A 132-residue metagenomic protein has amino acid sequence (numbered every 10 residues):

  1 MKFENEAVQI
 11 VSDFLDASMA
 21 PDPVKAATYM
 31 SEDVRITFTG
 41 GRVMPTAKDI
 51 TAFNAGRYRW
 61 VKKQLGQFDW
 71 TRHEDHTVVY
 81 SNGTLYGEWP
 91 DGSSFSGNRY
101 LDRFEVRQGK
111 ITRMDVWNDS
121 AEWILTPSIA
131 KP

Functional and structural regions predicted by a protein language model:
M1-T28, E32, A130-P132: Short, low-complexity N-terminal intrinsically disordered segments enriched in polar/charged residues
E4, P23-T77: A solvent-exposed, acidic/Ser-Thr-rich amphipathic alpha-helical stretch
V11, L15-S18, M30, I50 (+4 more regions): Hydrophobic alpha-helical core bundles mediating ligand binding, dimerization, or RNAP-core interactions
F14, K25-A27, V34, T46 (+4 more regions): Hydrophobic pocket/interface hotspot
D69-D91: Mid-chain, well-packed structural core segment of small domains
T84-Q108: Exposed beta-sheet edge and beta->alpha loop/turn motif
R113-P132: Low-complexity, intrinsically disordered terminal/linker segments enriched in charged and Gly/Pro repeats
